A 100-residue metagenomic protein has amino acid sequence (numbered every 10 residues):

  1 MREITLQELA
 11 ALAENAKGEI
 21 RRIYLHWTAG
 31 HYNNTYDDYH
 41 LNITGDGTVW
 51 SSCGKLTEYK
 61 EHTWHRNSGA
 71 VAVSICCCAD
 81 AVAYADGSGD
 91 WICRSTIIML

Functional and structural regions predicted by a protein language model:
M1-L100: Active-site-adjacent loop/helix surface patches within enzyme catalytic domains that shape the substrate-binding cleft
